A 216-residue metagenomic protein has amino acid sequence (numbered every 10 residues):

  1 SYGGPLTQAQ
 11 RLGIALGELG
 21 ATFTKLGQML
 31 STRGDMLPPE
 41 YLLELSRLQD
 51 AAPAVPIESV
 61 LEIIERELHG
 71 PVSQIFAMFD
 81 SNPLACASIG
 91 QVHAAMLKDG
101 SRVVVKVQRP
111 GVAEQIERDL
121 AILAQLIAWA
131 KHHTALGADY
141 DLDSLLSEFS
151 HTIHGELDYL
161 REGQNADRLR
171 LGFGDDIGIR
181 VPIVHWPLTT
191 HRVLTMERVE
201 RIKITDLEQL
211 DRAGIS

Functional and structural regions predicted by a protein language model:
S1-S216: Broad phosphate/nucleotide-binding scaffolds in NTP-utilizing and phosphate-metabolizing enzymes
